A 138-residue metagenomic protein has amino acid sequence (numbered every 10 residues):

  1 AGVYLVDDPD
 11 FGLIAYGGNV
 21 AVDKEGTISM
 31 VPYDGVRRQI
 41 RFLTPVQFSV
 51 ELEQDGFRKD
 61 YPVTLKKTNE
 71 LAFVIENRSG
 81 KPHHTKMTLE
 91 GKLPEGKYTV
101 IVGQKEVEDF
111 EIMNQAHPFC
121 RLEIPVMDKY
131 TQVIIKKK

Functional and structural regions predicted by a protein language model:
A1-P62: Catalytic cores of secreted or luminal carbohydrate-active enzymes
A21, S79-T85, D128-V133: Short, surface-exposed beta-strand/loop "edge" segments at domain boundaries and coil↔beta transitions
K24-L43, F48, I112-K138: C-terminal beta-strand-rich structural cap/linker in extracellular carbohydrate-active enzymes
G56-Y61, K67-F73, H84: Short beta-strands within extracellular/lumenal beta-sheet-rich domains
Y61-V63, F73-N77, R121-P125: Beta-strand-rich interaction surfaces with strong enrichment in secreted/lumenal proteins
E76-G96: Surface-exposed beta-strand/loop patches in extracellular or lumenal glycoproteins
Y98-V100: A short tyrosine-centered beta-strand micro-motif
K105-F110: Surface-exposed loop/edge segments in extracytoplasmic proteins
